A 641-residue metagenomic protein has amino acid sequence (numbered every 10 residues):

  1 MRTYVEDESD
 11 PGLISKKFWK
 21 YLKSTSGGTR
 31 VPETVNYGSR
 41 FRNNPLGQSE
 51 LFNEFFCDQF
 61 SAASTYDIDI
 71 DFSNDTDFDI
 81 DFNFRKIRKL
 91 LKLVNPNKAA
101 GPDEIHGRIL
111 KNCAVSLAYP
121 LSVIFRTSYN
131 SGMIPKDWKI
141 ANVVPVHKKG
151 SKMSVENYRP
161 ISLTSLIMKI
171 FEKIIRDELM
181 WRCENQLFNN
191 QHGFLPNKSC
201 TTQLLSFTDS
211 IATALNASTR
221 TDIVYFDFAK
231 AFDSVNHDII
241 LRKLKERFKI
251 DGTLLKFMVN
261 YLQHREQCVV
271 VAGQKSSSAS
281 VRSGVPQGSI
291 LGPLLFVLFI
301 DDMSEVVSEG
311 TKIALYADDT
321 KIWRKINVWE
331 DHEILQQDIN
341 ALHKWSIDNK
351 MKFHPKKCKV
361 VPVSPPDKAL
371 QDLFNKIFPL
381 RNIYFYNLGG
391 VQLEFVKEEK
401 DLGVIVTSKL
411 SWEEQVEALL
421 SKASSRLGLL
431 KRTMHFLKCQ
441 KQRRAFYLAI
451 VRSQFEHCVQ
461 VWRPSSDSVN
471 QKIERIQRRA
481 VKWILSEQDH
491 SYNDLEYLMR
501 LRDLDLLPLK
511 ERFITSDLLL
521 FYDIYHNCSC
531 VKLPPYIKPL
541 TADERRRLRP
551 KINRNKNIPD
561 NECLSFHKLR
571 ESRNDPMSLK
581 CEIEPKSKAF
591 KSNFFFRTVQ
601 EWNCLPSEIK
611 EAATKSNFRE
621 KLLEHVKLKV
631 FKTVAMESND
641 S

Functional and structural regions predicted by a protein language model:
M1-F84, F374-N387, Y525-I583: Basic/polar low-complexity segments
G38-S39, V469-S641: Short linear motifs embedded in intrinsically disordered, charge-biased segments
F56, D77-P286: Conserved pre-catalytic core of RNA-dependent polymerases
G101, I140-V143, R159, Q191-G193 (+9 more regions): Catalytic palm active-site di-aspartate
K111, K230-F248, K321-K344, P464: Catalytic palm subdomain of template-directed nucleic-acid polymerases, centered on the conserved carboxylate motif
I175-Q191, N216, P293-W323: Active-site palm subdomain of RNA-directed nucleic acid polymerases
Q337, K352-K397: Short, conserved micro-motifs composed of acidic
G390-Q460: Basic, alpha-helical interaction scaffolds
